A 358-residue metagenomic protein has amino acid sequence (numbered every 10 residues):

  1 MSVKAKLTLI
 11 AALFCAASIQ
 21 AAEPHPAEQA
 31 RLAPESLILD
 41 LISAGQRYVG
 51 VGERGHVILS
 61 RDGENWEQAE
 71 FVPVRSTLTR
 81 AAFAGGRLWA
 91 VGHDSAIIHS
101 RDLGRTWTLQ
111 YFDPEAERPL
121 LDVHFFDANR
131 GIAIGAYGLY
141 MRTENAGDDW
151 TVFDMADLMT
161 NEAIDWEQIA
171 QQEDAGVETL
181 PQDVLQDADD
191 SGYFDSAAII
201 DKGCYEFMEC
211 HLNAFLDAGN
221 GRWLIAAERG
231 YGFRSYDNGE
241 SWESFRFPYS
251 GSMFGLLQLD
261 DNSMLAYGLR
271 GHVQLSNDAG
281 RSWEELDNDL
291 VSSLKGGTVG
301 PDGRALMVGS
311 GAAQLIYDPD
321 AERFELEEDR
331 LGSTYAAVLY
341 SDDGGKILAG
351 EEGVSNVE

Functional and structural regions predicted by a protein language model:
M1-T8: Bacterial N-terminal signal peptides that target proteins for export
T8-A16: Bacterial N-terminal signal peptides
A21-E358: Residue-level hotspots at or immediately adjacent to binding/recognition sites across diverse folds
